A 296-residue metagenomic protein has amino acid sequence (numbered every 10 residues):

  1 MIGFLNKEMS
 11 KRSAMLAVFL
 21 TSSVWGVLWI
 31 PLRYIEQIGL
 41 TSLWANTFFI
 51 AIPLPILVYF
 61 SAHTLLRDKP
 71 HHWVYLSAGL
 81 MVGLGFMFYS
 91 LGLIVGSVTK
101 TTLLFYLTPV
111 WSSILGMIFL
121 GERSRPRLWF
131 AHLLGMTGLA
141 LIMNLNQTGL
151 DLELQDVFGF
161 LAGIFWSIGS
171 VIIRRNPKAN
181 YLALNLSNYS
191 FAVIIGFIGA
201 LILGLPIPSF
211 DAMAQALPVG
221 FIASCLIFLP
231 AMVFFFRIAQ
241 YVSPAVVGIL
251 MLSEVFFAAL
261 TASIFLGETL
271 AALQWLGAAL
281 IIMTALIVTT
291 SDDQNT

Functional and structural regions predicted by a protein language model:
M1-W44, L133, T137, G149-R175: Glycine-/small-residue-enriched transmembrane alpha-helix faces in small-molecule transporters and effluxers
G3-L5, I52-K69, T137-L150, A192-L217 (+3 more regions): Membrane-interface helix-cap regions at the ends of transmembrane helices in multi-pass membrane proteins
S13-T21, L65-F88, H132, L154-A162 (+2 more regions): Loop-to-transmembrane-helix transition segments
A14, Q37-L84, W111-S112, F165-G169 (+3 more regions): Transmembrane alpha-helices of multi-pass small-molecule transport proteins
L16, F48, T102-L107, I173-A192 (+1 more regions): Helix-helix packing/entry segments at the starts of transmembrane helices
S23-G39, M87-G96, L104, G169-A179 (+1 more regions): Juxtamembrane C-cap of transmembrane helices in multi-pass membrane transport proteins
S61-T64, T108-F130, F256-W275: C-terminal transmembrane-helix exit sites in multi-pass transporters
R127-L145, I164, L273-D292: Hydrophobic transmembrane alpha-helices of multi-pass small-molecule transport proteins
